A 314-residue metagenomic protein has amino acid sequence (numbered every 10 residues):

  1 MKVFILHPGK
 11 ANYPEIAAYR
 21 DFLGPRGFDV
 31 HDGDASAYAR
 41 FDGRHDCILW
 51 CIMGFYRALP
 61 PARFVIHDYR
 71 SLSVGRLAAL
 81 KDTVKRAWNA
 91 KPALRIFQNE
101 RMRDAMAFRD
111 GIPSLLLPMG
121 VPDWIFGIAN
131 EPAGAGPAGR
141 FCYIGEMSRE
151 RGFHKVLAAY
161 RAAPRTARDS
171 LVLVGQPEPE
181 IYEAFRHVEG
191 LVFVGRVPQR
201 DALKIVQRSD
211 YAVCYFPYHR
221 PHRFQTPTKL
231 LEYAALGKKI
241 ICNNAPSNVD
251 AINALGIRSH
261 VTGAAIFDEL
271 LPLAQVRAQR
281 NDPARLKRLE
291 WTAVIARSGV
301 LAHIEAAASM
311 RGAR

Functional and structural regions predicted by a protein language model:
M1-C47, C51, M310-R314: N-terminal pre-catalytic "stem/leader" segment of glycosyltransferase-like enzymes
G9-F22, P122-I125, G134-R186, F193-K204 (+1 more regions): Conserved catalytic-core segment of nucleotide-activated headgroup transferases in glycan assembly
A11-P14, V261-R314: A charged, aromatic-enriched C-terminal amphipathic alpha-helix characteristic of glycosyltransferases across folds
G33-S36, P177-P179, L191-R208, H219 (+1 more regions): Conserved active-site histidine-acidic residue motif and adjacent donor-binding/catalytic loop of glycosyltransferases
L49-W50, A58-R76: Active-site proximal beta-strand in glycosyltransferases
L77-F97: Membrane-proximal helix-turn-helix segments that form the acceptor-binding/catalytic region of lipid-linked
A93-I128: Donor nucleotide-sugar binding/catalytic pocket of nucleotide-sugar-dependent glycosyltransferases
S148-R151, R200, C214-E232, C242-A251: Nucleotide-sugar-dependent
